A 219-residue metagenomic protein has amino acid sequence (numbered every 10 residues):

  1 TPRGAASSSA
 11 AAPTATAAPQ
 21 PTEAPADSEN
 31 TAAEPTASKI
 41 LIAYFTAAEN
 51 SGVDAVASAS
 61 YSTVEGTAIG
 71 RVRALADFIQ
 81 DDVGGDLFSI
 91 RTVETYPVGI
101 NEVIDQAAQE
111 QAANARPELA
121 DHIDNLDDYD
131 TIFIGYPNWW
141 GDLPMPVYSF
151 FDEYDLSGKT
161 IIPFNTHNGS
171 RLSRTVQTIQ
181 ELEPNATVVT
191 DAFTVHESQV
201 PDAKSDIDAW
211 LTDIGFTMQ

Functional and structural regions predicted by a protein language model:
T1-A11: Sec-dependent signal peptide cleavage junction
A10-A12, A17-T92, D105-Q219: FMN-binding flavodoxin-like domain, especially the glycine-rich phosphate-binding loop
T95: Portal/gating segments that form or line small-molecule/metal binding sites
V98, I104-D105: Short, electropositive alpha-helical surface patch
